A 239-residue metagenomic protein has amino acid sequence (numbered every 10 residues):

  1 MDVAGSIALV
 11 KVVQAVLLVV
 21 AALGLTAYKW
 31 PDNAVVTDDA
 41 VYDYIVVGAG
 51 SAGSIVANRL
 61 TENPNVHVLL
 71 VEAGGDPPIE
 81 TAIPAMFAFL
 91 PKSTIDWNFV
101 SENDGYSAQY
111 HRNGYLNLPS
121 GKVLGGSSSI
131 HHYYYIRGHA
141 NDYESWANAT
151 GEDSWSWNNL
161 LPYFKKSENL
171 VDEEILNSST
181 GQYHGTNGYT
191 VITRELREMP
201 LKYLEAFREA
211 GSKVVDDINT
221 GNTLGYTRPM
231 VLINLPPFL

Functional and structural regions predicted by a protein language model:
M1-L239: N-terminal redox-cofactor-binding region of secreted/periplasmic oxidoreductases
